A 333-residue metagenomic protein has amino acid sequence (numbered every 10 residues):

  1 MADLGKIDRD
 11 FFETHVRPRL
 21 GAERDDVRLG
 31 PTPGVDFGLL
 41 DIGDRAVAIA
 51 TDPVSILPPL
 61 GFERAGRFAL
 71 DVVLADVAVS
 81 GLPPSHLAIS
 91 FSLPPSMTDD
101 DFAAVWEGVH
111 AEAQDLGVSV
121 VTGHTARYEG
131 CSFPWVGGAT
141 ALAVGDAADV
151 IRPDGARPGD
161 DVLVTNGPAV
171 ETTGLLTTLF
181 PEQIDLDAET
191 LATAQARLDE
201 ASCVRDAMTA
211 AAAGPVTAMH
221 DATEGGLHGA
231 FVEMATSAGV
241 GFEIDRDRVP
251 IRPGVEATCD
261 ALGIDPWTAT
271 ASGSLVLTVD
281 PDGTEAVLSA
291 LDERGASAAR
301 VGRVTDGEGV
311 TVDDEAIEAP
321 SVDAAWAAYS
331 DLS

Functional and structural regions predicted by a protein language model:
M1-P59, H110-A113, G117-V118, Y329-S333: Extreme N-terminal cap/leader segments of soluble proteins
D3, L291-S333: Acidic, Ser/Thr/Pro-rich beta/coil linker or hinge segments at domain junctions
L29-T32, A48-A50, V120-H124, V164-N166 (+4 more regions): General beta-strand structural signal in soluble alpha/beta enzymes
P58, H86-L176: Glycine-rich anion-binding loops of enzyme active sites
F62-L87, E107-D115, C203-T209, G229-E233: Small-aliphatic-rich amphipathic alpha-helix that forms the alpha element of a beta-alpha
S96, A196-A271: Active-site-proximal betaalpha loop/short-helix elements that scaffold phosphoryl/nucleotidyl transfer chemistry
R152-M208: Short, acidic (Asp/Glu-rich) active-site segment that either coordinates a divalent metal cofactor
V279-T284: Helix N-cap motif at beta-to-alpha junctions
